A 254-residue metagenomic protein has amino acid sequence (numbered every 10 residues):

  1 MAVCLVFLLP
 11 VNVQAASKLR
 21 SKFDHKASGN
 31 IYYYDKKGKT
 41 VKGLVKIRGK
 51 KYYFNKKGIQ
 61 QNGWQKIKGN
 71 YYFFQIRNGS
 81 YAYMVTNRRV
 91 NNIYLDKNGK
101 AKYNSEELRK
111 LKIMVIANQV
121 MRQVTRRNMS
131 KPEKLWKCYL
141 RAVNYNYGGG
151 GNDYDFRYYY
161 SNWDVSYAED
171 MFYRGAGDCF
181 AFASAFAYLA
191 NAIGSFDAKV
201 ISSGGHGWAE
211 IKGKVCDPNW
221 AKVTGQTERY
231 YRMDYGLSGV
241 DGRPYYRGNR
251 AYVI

Functional and structural regions predicted by a protein language model:
A2-K112, Y158, I201-G204, W208-G213 (+4 more regions): Extracellular adhesion/carbohydrate-binding repeat motifs centered on closely spaced tryptophans
K110-M171: Secondary-structure boundary elements
R141, F182, R247-G248: Tryptophan-centric aromatic hotspots in well-structured domains and transmembrane helices
G150-G207: Active-site neighborhood of thiol-dependent amide/isopeptide-bond enzymes
D217: Active-site-proximal beta-strands of protease catalytic cores
A221: Surface-exposed loop and adjacent secondary-structure segments within mature catalytic domains
